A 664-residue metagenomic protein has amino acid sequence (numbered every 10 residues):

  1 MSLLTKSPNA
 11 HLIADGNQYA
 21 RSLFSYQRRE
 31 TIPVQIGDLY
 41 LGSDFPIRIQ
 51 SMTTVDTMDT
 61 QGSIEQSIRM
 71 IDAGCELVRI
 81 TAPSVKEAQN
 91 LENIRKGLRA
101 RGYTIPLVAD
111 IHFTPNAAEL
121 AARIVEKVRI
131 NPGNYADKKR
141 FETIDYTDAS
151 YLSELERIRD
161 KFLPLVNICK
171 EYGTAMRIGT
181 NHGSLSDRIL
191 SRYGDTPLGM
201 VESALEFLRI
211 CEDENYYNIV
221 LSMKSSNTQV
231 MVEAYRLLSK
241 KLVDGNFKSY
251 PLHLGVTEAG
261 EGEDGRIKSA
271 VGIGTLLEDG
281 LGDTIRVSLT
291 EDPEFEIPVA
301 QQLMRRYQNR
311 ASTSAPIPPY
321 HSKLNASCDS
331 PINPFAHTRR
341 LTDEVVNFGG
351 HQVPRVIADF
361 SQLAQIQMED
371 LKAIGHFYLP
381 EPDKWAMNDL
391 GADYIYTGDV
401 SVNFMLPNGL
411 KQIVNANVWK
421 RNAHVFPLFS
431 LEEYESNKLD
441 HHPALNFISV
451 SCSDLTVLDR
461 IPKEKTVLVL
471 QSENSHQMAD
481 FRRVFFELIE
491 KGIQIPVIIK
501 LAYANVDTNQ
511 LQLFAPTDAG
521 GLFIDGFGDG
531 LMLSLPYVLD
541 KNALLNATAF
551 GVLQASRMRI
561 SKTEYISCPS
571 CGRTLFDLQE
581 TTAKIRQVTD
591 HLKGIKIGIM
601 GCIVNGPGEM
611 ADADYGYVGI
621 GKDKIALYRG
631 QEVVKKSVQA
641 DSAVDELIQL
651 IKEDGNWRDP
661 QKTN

Functional and structural regions predicted by a protein language model:
S2-S51, V166, K170-Y172, N309-L371 (+1 more regions): N-terminal amphipathic alpha-helix/helix-capping segment at the start of soluble metabolic enzymes
S22-L23, R28, I71, C75-E206 (+1 more regions): Active-site beta->alpha loop and helix N-cap motifs at the rims of alpha/beta catalytic domains
T31-P33, P46-Q50, E76-R79, T104-D110 (+15 more regions): Structural preference for beta-strand elements that scaffold enzyme active sites
I49, D110, I178, L221 (+6 more regions): Conserved, mostly hydrophobic/aromatic
T53-T57, A82-K86, I111-A117, P132-A136 (+11 more regions): Active-site-proximal loop/turn and secondary-structure-junction residues that shape catalytic pockets, frequently
E76-R79, V125-E142, E278-E294, L468 (+2 more regions): Glycine-rich phosphate-binding active-site loops on the catalytic face of alpha/beta enzymes
Y146-F162, V166-N167, I189-G349, S453-L592 (+1 more regions): Catalytic alpha/beta core domains of metabolic enzymes, predominantly
D370-A373, K622-I625, E632-N656: Beta-strand/loop-dominated core regions that host nucleotide or nucleotide-derived cofactor-binding catalytic loops
